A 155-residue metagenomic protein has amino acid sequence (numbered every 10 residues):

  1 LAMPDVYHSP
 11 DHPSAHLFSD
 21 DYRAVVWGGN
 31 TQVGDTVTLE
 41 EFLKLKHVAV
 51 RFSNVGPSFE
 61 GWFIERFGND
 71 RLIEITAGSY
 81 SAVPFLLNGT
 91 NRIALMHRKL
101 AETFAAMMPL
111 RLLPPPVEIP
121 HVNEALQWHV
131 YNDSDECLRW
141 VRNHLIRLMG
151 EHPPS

Functional and structural regions predicted by a protein language model:
L1-Y22, V26, W62, R111-L113: Short beta-strand-centered segments that line the small-molecule binding cleft or hinge of alpha/beta clamshell
M3, F52-R111: Hydrophobic hinge/microswitch elements
P4, P10, Q32-G34, L39 (+5 more regions): Secondary-structure junction motif
A15, E40, P84-F85: Alpha-helical segments flanking ligand/cofactor-binding loops in enzyme cores
D20, K44-L45, G89-T90, M107-M108 (+1 more regions): Structured helix-beta-strand junction loops
V25, V48-V50, L95, Q127-H129: Short hydrophobic segments within beta-strands
G28-G34, L39, R111-P154: A late-sequence structural motif
